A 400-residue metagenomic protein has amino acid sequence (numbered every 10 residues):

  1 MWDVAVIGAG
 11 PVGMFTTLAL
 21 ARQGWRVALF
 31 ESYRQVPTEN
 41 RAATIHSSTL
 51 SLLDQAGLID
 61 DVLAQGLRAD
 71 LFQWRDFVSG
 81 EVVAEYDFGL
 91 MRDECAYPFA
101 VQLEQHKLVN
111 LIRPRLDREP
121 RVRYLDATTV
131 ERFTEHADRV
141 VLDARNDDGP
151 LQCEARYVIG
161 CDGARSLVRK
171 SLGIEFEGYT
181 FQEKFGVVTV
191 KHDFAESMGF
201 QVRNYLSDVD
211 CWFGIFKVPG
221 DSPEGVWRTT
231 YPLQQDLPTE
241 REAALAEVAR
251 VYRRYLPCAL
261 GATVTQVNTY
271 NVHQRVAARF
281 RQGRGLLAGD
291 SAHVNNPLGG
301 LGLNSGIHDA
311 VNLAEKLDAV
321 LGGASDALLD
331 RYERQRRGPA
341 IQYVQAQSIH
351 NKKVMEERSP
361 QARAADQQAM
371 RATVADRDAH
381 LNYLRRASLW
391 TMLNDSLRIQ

Functional and structural regions predicted by a protein language model:
M1-D3: Extreme N-terminal starter segment of soluble prokaryotic enzymes
G8-L18, G24, I112, G160 (+2 more regions): Conserved mid-domain beta->alpha element of the FAD-binding
A21-R41: Glycine-rich FAD pyrophosphate-binding loop
R41, H46-R115, V344: Active-site-adjacent segment of FAD-dependent monooxygenases/related oxidoreductases
P114, R139, Y157, C161-N268 (+1 more regions): Conserved FAD-binding catalytic core of PHBH/FMO-like flavoproteins
D126-V140: A conserved short coil-to-beta-strand element within the FAD-binding core of flavoproteins
D148-Y157: Core beta-strand elements of the Rossmann-like FAD/NAD(P) dinucleotide-binding domain in flavoenzyme oxidoreductases
E315-Q400: C-terminal helical "tail/cap" subdomain of flavin- and related membrane-associated enzymes
